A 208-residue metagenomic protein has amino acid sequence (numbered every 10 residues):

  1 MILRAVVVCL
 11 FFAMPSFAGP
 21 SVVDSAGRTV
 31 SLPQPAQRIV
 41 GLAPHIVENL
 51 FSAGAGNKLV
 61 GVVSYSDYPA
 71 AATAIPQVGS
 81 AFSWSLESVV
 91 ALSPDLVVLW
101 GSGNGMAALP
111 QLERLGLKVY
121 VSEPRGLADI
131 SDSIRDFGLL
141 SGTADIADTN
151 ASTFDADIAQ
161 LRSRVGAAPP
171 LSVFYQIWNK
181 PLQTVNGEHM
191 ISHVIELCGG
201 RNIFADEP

Functional and structural regions predicted by a protein language model:
M1-V8: Sec-dependent signal peptide recognition, specifically the positively charged N-region followed immediately by
A13-P15: N-terminal signal peptide c-region/cleavage motif recognized by signal peptidases
G19-V22, R28-T29, L96, W100 (+2 more regions): Extracytoplasmic substrate-binding proteins
V30-L32, V47-S52, D67-A71, P181-N186 (+1 more regions): Short, solvent-exposed loop/turn elements at domain surfaces
Q37-G103, I203: A short, structured surface patch at a secondary-structure boundary
A55, A74, L115-G116, C198: Short, structured coil segments at secondary-structure junctions
V63, E188-P208: His/Asp/Glu-enriched short active-site or ligand-binding loop at hydrolase and phosphoryl-transfer sites
L86-E87, L109, S192: Short hydrophobic/charged patches on amphipathic alpha-helices used for structural packing and interfaces
